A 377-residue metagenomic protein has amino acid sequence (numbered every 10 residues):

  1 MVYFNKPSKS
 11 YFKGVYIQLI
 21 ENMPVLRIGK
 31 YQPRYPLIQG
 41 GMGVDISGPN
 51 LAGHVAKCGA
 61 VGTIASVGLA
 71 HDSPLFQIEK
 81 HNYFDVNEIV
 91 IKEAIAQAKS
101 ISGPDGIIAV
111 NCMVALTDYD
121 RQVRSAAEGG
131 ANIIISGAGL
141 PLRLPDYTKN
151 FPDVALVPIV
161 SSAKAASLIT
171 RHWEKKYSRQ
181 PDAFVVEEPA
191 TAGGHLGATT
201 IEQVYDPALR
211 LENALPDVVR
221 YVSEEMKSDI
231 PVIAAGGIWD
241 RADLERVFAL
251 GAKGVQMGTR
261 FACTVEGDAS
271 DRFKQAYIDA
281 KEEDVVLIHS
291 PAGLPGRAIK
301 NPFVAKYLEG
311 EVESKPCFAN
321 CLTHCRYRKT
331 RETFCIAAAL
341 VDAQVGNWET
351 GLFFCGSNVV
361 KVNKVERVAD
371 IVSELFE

Functional and structural regions predicted by a protein language model:
M1, N5-S10: Short, often N-terminal, low-complexity regions that either remain intrinsically disordered or form a short helix
V2, R27-Y31, G43, V185 (+4 more regions): Generic detector of short alpha-helix boundary/capping microenvironments and adjacent low-complexity segments
K6-P7, M23, Y35, K315: Intrinsic-disorder/low-complexity coil detector
F12-E225: Active-site entrance/lid segments in N-terminal catalytic domains of soluble metabolic enzymes
I38, T191-L211, L215-I233, W239-E377: Conserved active-site-proximal phosphate/metal-binding subdomains
I46, I238-W239: Residue-level detector of alpha-helix initiation sites
